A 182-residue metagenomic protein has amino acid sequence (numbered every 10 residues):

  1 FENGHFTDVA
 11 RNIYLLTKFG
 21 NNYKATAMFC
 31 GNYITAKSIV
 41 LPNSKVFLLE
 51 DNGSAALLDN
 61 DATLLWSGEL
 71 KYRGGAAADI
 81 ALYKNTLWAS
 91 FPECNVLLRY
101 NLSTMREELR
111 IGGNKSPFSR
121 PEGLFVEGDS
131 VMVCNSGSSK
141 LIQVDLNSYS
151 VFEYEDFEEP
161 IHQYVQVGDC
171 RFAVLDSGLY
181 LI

Functional and structural regions predicted by a protein language model:
F1, F6-A10, L48-N52, A89-C94 (+2 more regions): Conserved beta-strand positions in repeat-built beta-propeller and related beta-rich domains
F1, Y33-V40, G74-L82, F118-E127 (+1 more regions): Repeated scaffold domains used in trafficking and secretory/extracellular systems, primarily beta-propellers
N3-C30, A36: An edge-strand/N-cap motif at the start of beta-rich repeat modules
Y14, A56, L98, K140-I142 (+1 more regions): WD40 beta-propeller blade core
T17-N21, D59-T63, N101-M105, D145-Y149: Short loop/turn segments that connect beta-strands within beta-propeller blades
Y23-C30, T63-K71, R106-K115, S150-E155: A short beta-strand motif characteristic of beta-propeller blades
L109-F125, N135: Eukaryotic tandem repeat interaction scaffolds
